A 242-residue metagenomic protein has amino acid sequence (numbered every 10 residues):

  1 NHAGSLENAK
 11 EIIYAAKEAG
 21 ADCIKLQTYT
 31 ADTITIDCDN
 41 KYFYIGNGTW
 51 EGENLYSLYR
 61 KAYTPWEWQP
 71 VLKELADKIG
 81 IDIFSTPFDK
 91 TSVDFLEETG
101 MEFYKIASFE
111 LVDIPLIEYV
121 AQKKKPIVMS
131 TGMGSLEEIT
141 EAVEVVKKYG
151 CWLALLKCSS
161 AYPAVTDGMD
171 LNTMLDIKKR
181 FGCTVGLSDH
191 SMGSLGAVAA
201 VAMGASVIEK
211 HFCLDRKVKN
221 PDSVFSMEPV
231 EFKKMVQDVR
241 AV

Functional and structural regions predicted by a protein language model:
N1-V242: Catalytic cores and adjacent flexible loops of soluble metabolic enzymes that perform enolate/carbanion chemistry on
